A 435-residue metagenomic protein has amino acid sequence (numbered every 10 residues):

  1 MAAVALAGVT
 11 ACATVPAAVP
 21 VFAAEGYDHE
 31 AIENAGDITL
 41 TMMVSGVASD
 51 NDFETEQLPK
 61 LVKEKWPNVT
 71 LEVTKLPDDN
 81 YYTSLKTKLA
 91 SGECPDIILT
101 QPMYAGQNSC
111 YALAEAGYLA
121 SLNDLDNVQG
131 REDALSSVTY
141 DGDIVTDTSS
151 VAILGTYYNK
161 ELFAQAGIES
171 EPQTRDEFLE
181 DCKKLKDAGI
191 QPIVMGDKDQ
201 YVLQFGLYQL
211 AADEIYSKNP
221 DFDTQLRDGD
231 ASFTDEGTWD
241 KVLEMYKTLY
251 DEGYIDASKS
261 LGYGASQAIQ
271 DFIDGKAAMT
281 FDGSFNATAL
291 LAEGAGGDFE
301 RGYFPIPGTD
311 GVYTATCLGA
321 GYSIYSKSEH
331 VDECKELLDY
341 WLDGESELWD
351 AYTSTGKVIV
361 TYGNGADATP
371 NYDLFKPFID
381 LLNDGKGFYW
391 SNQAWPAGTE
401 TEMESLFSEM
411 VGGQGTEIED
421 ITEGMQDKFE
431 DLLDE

Functional and structural regions predicted by a protein language model:
A24-A31, P102-G155, K160, L179 (+3 more regions): Hinge/lid segment of periplasmic solute-binding proteins
E25, T70, A164, D187 (+3 more regions): Conserved C-terminal helix/tail region of periplasmic/extracytoplasmic solute-binding proteins
I32, A120-G130, E214-K241, A292-G296 (+2 more regions): Short, solvent-exposed loop/beta-turn-alpha elements that line the ligand-binding surface or hinge of extracytoplasmic
A35-A48, V69-T74, D96-I97, V145 (+1 more regions): Short, well-ordered beta-strand elements
K60, E64, T70, S91 (+3 more regions): Extracytoplasmic/periplasmic substrate-recognition and gating elements
K60, E64-R131, E161-G167, Q173 (+3 more regions): Extracytoplasmic "Venus flytrap"/periplasmic binding protein-like
D141, V145, L154, L179-A231 (+1 more regions): Extracytoplasmic/periplasmic solute-binding protein
K184, R227-K259: Glycine-centered hinge/linker elements that transmit conformational signals in sensory and ligand-binding systems
